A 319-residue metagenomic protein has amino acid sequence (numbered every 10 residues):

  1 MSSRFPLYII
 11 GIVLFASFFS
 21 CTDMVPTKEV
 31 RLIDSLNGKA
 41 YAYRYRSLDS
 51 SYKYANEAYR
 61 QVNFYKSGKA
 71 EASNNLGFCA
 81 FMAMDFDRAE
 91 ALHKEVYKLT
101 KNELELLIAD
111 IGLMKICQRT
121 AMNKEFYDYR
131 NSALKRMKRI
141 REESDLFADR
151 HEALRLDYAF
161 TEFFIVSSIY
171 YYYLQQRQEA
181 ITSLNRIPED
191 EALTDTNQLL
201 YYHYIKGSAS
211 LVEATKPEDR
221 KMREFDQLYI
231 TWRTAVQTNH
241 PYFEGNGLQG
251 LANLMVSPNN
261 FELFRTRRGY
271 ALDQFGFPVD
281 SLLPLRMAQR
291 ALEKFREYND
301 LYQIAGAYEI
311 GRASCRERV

Functional and structural regions predicted by a protein language model:
M1-I9: Bacterial N-terminal signal peptides that target proteins for export
F5, S17, R267-G269: Short, intrinsically disordered/low-complexity patches at protein termini and at juxtamembrane boundaries
I9-S17: Bacterial N-terminal signal peptides
C21-R318: A "functional boundary" signal
